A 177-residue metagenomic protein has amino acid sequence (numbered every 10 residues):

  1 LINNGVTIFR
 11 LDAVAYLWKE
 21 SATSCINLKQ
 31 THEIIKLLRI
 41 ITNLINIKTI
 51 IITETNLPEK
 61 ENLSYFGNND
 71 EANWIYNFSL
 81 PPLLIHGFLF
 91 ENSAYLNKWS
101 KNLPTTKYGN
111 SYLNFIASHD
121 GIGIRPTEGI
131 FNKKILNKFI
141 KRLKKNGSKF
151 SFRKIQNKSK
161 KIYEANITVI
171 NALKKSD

Functional and structural regions predicted by a protein language model:
L1-D177: Active-site and adjacent substrate-binding regions of carbohydrate-active enzymes
